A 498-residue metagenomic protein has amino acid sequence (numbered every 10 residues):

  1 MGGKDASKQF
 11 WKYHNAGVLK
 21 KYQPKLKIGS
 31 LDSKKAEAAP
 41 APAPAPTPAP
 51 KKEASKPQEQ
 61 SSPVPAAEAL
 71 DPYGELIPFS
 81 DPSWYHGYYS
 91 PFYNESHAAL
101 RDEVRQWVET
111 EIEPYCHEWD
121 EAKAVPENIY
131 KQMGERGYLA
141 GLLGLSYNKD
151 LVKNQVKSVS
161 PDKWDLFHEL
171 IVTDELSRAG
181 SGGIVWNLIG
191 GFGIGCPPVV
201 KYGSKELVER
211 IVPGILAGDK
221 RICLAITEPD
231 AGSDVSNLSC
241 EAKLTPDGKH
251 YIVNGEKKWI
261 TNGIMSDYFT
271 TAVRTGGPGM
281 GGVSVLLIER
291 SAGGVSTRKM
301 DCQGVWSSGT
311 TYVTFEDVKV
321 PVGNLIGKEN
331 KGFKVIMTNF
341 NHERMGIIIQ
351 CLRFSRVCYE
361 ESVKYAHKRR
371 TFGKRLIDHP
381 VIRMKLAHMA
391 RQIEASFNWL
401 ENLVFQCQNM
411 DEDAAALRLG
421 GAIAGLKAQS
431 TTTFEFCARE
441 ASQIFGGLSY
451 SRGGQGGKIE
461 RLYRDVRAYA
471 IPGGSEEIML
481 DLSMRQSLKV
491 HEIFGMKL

Functional and structural regions predicted by a protein language model:
M1-A66: Histidine-anchored, small-residue-rich loop motif
K56-P57, S62-A179, I189, Y202-L207 (+6 more regions): Alpha-helical interface subdomain recognition
G218-I226: A short, Trp-centered hydrophobic/proline-enriched beta-strand micro-motif
D230-S239: Active-site-adjacent elements of ketosynthase-type condensing enzymes
C240-L244: A structural signal for short hydrophobic beta-strand segments in well-ordered beta-sheet cores
K249-S296: A short core secondary-structure module
S291-P321: Flexible, small-/acidic-enriched active-site or ligand-binding loops
D317-V335: Long, acidic (Asp/Glu-rich), low-complexity accessory segments flanking structured domains
